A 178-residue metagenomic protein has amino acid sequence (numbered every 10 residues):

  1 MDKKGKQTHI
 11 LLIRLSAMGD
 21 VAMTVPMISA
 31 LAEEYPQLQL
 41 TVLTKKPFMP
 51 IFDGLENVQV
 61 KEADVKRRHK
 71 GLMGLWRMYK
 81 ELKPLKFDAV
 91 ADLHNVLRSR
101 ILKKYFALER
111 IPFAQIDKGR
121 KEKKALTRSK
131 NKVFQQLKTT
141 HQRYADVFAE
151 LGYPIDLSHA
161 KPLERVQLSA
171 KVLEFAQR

Functional and structural regions predicted by a protein language model:
M1-R178: Catalytic machinery of carbohydrate-active enzymes, primarily nucleotide-sugar-dependent glycosyltransferases
